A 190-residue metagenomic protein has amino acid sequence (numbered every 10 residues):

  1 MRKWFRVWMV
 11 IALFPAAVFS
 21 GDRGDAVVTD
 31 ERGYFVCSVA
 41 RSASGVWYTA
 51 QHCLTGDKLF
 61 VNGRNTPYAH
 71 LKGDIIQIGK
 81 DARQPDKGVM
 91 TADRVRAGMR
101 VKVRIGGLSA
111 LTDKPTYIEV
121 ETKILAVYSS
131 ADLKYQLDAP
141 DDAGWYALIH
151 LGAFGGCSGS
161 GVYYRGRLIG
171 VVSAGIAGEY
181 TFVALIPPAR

Functional and structural regions predicted by a protein language model:
M1-W8: Bacterial N-terminal signal peptides that target proteins for export
W8-A16: Bacterial N-terminal signal peptides
G21-H70, R167-A189: Catalytic histidine site
R23, Y34-V36, L71-I75, Y117-E119 (+1 more regions): Extracytoplasmic
R41-S42, H70-L71, R94-R96, D141 (+1 more regions): Extracellular/periplasmic catalytic domains that process cell-envelope and extracellular macromolecules
G45-Q51, A97-A110, W145-G152, G156-Y180: Active-site-proximal beta-strands of protease catalytic cores
K72, Y128-Y146: Gly/Ser-enriched beta-turn/beta-hairpin loop segments
G79-Y128: Active-site substrate-binding loop(s) of clan PA
